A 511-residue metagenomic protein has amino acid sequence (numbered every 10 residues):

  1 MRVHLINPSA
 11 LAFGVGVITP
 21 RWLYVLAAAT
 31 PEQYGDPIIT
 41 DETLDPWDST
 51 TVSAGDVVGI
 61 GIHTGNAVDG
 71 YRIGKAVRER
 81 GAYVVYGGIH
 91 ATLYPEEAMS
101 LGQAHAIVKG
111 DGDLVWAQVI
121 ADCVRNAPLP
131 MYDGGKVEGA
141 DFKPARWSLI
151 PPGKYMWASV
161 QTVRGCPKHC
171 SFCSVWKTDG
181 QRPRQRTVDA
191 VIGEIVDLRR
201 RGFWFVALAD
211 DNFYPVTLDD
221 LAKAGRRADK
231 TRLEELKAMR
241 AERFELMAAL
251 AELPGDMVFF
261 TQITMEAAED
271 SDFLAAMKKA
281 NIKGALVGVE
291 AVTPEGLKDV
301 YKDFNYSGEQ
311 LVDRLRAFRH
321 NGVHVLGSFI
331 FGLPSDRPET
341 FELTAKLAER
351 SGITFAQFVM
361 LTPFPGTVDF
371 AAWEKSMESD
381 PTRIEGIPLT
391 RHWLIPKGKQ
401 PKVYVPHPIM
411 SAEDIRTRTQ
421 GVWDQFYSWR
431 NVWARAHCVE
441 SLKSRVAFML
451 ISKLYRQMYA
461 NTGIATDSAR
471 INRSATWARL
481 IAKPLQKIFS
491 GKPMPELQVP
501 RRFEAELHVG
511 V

Functional and structural regions predicted by a protein language model:
M1-F203: Acidic, low-complexity intrinsically disordered segments
R2-P8, D36-I39, T51-S53, M99 (+1 more regions): Radical SAM enzyme core and accessory elements
L5, I60, L208-D210, V287 (+1 more regions): Conserved beta-strand positions
V17-I18, I120, F142, L218-L221 (+2 more regions): Short aromatic-enriched loop/helix-cap "lid" or pocket-rim segments at secondary-structure transitions that line
D56, L101-H105, V124-N126, A224-R226 (+4 more regions): Short, hinge-like loop/turn segments at secondary-structure boundaries
P95-E97, K168, F205, Y214-A228 (+4 more regions): Flexible glycine/acidic-rich beta-alpha junction loops that bind and position SAM and/or redox cofactors in anaerobic
E97-Q118, A276-A285, L343-F358: Structural recognition of alpha->loop->beta junctions
K143-L326, F331-L333, P338-K346: Radical SAM [4Fe-4S] cluster-binding motif and immediate context
